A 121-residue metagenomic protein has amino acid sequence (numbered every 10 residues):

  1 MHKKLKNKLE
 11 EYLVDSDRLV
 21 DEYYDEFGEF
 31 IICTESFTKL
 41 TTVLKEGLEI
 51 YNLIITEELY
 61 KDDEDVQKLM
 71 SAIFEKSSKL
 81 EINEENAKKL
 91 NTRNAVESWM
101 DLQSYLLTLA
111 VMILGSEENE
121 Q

Functional and structural regions predicted by a protein language model:
M1-Q121: Intrinsically disordered, low-complexity regulatory regions that flank transcription factor DNA-binding cores
